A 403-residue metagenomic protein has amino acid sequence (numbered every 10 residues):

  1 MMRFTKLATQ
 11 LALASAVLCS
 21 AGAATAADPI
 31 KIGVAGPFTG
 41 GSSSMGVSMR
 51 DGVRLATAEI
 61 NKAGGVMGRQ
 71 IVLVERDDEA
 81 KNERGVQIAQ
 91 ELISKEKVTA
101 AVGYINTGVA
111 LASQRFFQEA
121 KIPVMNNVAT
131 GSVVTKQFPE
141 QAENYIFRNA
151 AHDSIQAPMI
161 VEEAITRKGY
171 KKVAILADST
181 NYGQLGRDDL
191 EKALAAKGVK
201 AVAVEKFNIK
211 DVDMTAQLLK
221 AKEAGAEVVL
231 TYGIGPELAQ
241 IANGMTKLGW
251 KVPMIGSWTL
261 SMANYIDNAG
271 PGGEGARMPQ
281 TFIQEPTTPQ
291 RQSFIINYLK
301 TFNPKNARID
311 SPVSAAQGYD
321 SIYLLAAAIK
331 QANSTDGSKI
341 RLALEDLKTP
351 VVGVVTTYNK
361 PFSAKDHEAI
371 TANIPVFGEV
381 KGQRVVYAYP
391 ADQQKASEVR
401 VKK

Functional and structural regions predicted by a protein language model:
M2-L7, L11-A14, A26-K403: Extracytosolic ligand-binding ectodomains
S20-A21: N-terminal signal peptide c-region/cleavage motif recognized by signal peptidases
